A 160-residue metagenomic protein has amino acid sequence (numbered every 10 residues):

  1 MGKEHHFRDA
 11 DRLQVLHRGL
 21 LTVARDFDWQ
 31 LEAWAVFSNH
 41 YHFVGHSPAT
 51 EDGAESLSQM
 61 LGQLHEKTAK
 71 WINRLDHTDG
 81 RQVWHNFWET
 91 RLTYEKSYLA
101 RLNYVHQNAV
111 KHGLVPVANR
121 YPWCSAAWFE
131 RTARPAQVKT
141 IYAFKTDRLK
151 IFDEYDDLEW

Functional and structural regions predicted by a protein language model:
M1-W160: Short catalytic/metal-binding and nucleic-acid-binding patches
